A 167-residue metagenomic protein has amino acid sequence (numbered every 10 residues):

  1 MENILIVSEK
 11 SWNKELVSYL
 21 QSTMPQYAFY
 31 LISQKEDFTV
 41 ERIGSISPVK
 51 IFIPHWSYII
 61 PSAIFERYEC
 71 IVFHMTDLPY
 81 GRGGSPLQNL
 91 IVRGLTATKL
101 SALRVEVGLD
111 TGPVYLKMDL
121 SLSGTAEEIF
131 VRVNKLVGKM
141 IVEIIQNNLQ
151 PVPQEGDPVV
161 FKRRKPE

Functional and structural regions predicted by a protein language model:
M1-L20: N-terminal beta1-alpha1 ligand-phosphate binding loop
E2-N3, V49, P54-P166: Donor/substrate-binding cores of folate-linked one-carbon enzymes
V7-S11, S33-K35, P54-H55: Structural motif
N13-E15, V40, I59-S62: Short, well-ordered alpha-helical microsegments
Y19-L20, R42, A63-R67: A short acidic, amphipathic alpha-helical/loop segment
L20-T23, V107-G108: Short, conserved catalytic or adaptor-binding loops enriched in Gly and charged residues
Q26-F38: A short beta-strand-loop structural module common to alpha/beta enzyme folds
T39-S47: Short amphipathic alpha-helix with an adjacent loop that forms part of the alpha/beta core around
